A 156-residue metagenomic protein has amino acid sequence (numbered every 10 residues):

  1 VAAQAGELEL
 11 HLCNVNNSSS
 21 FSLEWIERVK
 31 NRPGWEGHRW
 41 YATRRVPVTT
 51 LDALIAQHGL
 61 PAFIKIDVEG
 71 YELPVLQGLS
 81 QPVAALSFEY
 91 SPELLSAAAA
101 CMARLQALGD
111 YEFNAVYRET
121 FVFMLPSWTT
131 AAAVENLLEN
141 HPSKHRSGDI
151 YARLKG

Functional and structural regions predicted by a protein language model:
V1-G156: Phosphate/nucleotide-binding beta-alpha loop and adjacent structural elements of enzyme active sites
